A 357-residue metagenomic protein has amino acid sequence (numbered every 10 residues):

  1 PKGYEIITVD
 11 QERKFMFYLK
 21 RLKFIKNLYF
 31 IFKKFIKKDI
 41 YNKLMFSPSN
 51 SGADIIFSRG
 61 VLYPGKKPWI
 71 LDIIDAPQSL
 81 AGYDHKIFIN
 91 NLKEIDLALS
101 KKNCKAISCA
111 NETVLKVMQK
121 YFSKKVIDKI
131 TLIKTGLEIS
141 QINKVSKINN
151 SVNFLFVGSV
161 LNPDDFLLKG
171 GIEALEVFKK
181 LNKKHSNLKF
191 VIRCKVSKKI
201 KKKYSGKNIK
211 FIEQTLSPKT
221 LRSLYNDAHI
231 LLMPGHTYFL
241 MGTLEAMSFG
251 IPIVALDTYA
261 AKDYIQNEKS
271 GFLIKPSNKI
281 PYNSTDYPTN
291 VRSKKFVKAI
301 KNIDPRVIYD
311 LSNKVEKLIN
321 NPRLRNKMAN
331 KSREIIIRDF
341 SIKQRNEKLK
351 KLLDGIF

Functional and structural regions predicted by a protein language model:
H85-C109: Membrane-proximal helix-turn-helix segments that form the acceptor-binding/catalytic region of lipid-linked
S100-K129, L137-I139: A short, active-site helix/loop in glycosyltransferases that binds the activated sugar's phosphate group
S108, S146-N182, A299: Conserved donor-binding/catalytic core segment of Leloir-type glycosyltransferases
L132-V152, S223: Acidic anion/phosphate-binding donor-loop and adjacent secondary structure in glycosyltransferase catalytic cores
C194-R222, D227-I230: Nucleotide-activated donor-binding/catalytic signature segment of Leloir-type glycosyltransferases, i.e., the conserved
N226-Y238, I251: Acidic donor-binding loop of glycosyltransferase active sites
P252-A255, I265, F272-L273: Short hydrophobic beta-strand element within catalytic cores of glycosyltransferases and related nucleotide-activated
K298-N313, K317-D354: A charged, aromatic-enriched C-terminal amphipathic alpha-helix characteristic of glycosyltransferases across folds
